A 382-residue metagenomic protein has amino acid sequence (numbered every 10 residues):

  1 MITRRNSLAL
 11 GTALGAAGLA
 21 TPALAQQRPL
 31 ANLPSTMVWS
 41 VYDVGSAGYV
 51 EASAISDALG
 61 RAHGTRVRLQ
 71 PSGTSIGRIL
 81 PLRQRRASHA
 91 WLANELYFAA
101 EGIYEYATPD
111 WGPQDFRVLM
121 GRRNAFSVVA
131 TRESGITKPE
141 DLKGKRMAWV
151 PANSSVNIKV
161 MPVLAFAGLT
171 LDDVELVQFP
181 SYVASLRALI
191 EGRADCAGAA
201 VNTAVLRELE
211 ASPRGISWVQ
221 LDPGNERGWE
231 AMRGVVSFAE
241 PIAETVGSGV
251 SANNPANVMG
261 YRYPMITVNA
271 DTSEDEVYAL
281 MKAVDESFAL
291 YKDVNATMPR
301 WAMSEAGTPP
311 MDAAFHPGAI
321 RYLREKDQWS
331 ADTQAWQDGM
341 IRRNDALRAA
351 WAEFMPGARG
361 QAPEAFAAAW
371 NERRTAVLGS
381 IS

Functional and structural regions predicted by a protein language model:
M1, T21-S35, P223: C-terminal segment of N-terminal export signals and the immediately downstream linker at the start of the mature
N6-A25: N-terminal export signals
Q26-F166, V177, W218: Short, glycine-/small- and polar/acidic-enriched structural segments that line small-molecule recognition paths
P34, V201-R214, W218, D275-V277 (+1 more regions): An extracytoplasmic/periplasmic, membrane-proximal ligand-sensing/linker region
A47-A54, A58, G77, P81 (+8 more regions): Extracytoplasmic/secreted proteins, especially bacterial periplasmic and envelope-associated proteins
L59-H63, R86, R132, R146 (+9 more regions): Sec/Tat-exported extracytoplasmic proteins
N94-L96, Y104-Y106, S134, L171-D172 (+2 more regions): Pocket-lining segment of extracytoplasmic ligand-binding domains
R146-P162, F238-E305, M311: Ligand-binding clefts/hinges and TM-proximal coupling segments of bilobed small-molecule sensing domains
